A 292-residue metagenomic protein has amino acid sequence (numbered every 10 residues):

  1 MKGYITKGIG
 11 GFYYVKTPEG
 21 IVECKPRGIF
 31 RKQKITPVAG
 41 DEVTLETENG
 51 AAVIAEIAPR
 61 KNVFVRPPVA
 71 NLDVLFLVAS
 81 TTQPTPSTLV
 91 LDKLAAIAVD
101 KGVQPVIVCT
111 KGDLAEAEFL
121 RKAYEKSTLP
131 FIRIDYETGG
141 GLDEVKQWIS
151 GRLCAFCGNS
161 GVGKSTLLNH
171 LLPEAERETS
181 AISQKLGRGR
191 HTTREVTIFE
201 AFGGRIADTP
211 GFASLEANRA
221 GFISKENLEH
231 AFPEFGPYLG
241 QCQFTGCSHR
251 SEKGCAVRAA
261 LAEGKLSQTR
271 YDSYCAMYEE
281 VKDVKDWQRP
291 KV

Functional and structural regions predicted by a protein language model:
M1-I9: Structural detector for short beta-strands of small beta-barrel domains
G11, G28, K34-V43, T47-G50 (+6 more regions): Helix-rich effector regions associated with P-loop NTPase G domains
Y13-T17, C24, L45: SH3/SH3-like beta-barrel fold
I21-G28, V53: A short macromolecule-binding patch
K111-V162: Canonical P-loop GTPase G-domain recognition
K164-S180: A conserved segment at the C-terminal end of the G1
